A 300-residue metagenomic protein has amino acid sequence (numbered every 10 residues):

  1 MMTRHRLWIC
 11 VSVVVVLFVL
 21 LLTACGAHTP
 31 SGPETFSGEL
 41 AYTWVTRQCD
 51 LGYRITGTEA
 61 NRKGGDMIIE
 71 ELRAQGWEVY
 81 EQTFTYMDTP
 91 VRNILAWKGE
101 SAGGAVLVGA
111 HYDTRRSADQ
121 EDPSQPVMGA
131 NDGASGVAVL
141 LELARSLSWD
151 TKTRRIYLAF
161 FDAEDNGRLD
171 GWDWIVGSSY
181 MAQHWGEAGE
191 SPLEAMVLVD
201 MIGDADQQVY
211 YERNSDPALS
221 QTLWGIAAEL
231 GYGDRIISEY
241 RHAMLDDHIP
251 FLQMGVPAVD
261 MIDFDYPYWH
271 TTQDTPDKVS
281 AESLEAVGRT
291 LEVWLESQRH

Functional and structural regions predicted by a protein language model:
M2-S12: Bacterial N-terminal signal peptides that target proteins for export
L22-A24: C-terminal motif of bacterial Sec signal peptides marking the signal peptidase cleavage site
G26-H28: Bacterial signal peptide processing site
P30-T35, D50-A60, E81-T85, D122-A134 (+5 more regions): Second-shell loop/turn segments in exported
S31, T46-G103: A non-catalytic alpha/beta surface segment that caps or lines the substrate-entry region of metallo-dependent hydrolase
R54-T56, T85-M87, E100-A102, Y112-R116 (+5 more regions): Solvent-exposed loop/turn segments at secondary-structure junctions within structured extracellular/periplasmic domains
Q125-I226, A243: Acidic/histidine-rich catalytic neighborhood of metal-dependent amide-processing enzymes
A195, D204-H300: Active-site-adjacent substrate-binding region of metalloamidase/peptidase-like peptide-processing proteins
